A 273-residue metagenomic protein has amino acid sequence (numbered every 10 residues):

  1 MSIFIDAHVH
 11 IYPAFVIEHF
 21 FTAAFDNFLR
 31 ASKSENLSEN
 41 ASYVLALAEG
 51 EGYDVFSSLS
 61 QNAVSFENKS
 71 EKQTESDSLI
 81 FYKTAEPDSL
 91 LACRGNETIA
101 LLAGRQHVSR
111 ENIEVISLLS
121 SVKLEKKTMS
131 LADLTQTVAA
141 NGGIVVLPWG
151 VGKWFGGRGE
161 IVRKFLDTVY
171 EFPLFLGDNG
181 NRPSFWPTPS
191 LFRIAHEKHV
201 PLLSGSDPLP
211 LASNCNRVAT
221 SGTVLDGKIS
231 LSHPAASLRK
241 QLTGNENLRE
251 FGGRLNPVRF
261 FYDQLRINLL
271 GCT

Functional and structural regions predicted by a protein language model:
M1-A7, I11-T22, D26, R30 (+4 more regions): Charged catalytic cores and adjacent phosphate/nucleic-acid-binding surfaces used for phosphate/nucleic-acid chemistry
M1-N96, H107-S109, A132-T137, N268-T273: An N-terminally biased module of ancient metal coordination in phosphate/nucleic-acid-related enzymes
A41-E49, L101-L102, F175-D178: Extended hydrophobic secondary-structure segments that form protein cores and membrane-embedded regions
E49, W149, S206: Glycine-rich, histidine-containing beta strand-loop boundary motifs that form or position
E97-V108, V151: Short glycine-enriched loops at secondary-structure junctions
L101-A103, V146-L147, S204: General beta-strand structural signal in soluble alpha/beta enzymes
T128: Caspase-like (clan CD) cysteine peptidase catalytic core
